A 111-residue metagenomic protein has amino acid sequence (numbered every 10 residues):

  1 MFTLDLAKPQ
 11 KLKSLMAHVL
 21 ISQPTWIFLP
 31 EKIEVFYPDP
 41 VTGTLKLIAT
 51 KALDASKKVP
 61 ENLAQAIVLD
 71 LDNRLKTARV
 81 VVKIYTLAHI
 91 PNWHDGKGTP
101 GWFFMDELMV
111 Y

Functional and structural regions predicted by a protein language model:
M1-L47, L63-Y111: Aromatic, loop-rich ligand-recognition surfaces of beta-strand-rich domains
L47-K58: Solvent-exposed serine/threonine-rich low-complexity stretches and specific carbohydrate-binding patches
